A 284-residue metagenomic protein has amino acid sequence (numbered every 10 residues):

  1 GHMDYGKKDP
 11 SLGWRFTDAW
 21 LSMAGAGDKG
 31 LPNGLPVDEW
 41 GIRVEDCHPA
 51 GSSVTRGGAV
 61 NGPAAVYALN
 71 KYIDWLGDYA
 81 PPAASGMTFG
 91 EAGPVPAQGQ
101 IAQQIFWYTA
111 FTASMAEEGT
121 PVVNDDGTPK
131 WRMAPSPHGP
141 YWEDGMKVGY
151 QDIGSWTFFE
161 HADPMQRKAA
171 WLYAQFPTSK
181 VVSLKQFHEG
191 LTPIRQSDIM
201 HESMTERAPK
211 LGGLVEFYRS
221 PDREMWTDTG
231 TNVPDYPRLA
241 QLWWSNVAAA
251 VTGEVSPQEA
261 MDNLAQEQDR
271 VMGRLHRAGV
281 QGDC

Functional and structural regions predicted by a protein language model:
M3-S53, G145-F159, R238-A248: Periplasmic solute-binding protein
M23-G86, S136: Glycine-centered hinge/linker elements that transmit conformational signals in sensory and ligand-binding systems
Y67-K71, M165-P177, S256-N263: Short amphipathic alpha-helical coupling segments at ligand-binding clamshell hinges and other catalytic/signaling
P82-Q98: Short helix-initiation/N-cap motifs at beta->coil->alpha
A97-W107: Alpha-to-beta junction loops
T109-D125, P140-S245, H276-C284: C-terminal lobe and pocket-closing loops of periplasmic/extracytoplasmic Venus-flytrap solute-binding proteins
P129-Y141: A structural supersecondary motif
M165, V255, E259, Q266-C284: Conserved N-terminal structural module of periplasmic/extracytoplasmic solute-binding proteins
